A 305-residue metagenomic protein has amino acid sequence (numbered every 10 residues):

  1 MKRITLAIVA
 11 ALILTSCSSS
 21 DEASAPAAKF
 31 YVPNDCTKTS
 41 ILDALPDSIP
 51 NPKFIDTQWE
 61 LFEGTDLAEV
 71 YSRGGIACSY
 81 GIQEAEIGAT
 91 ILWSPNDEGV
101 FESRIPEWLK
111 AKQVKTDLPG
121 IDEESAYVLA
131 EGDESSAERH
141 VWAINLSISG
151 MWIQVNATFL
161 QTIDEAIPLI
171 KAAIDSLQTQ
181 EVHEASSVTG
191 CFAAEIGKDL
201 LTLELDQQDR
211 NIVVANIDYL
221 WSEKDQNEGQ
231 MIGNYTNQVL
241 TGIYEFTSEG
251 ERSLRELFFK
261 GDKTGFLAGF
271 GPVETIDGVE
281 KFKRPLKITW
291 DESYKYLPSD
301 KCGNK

Functional and structural regions predicted by a protein language model:
I13-S16: C-terminal motif of bacterial Sec signal peptides marking the signal peptidase cleavage site
S18-S72: N-terminal "mature-domain start" segment
A77-G99: A short acidic-to-branched-hydrophobic micro-motif
G99-A143: Short Gly/Thr-rich strand-loop-strand
T158-V182: Surface-exposed amphipathic alpha-helical segments
H183-L201: Tryptophan-anchored aromatic micro-motifs
I196, I212-V214, L240-K305: Beta-sheet ligand-binding and adhesion/scaffold domains
D206-N234: N-terminal glycine/threonine-rich, aromatic-flanked beta-hairpin/loop signature
